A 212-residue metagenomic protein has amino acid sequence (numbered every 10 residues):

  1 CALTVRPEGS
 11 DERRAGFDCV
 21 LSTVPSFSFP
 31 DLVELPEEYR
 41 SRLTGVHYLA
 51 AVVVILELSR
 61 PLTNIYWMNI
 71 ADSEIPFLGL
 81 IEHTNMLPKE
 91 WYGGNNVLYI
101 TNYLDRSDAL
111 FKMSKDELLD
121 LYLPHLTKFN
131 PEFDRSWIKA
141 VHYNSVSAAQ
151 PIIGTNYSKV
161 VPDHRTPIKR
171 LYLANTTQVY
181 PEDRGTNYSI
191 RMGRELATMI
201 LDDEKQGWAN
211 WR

Functional and structural regions predicted by a protein language model:
C1-K112, D116-F133, N144, V161-P162 (+1 more regions): Mid-domain catalytic core of redox enzymes that form a hydrophobic substrate pocket/lid adjacent to a catalytic redox
P30-V33, I153, D183-R184: Short glycine-/acidic-enriched loop or helix-start segments at secondary-structure transitions that form or flank
M86-G93, S145-L173, T177-Y180: FAD-binding beta-loop-beta segment adjacent to the flavin cofactor pocket
K128-E132, R170, E195: Short basic/hydrophobic patches in alpha-helices and adjacent helix-turn junctions that form amphipathic surface motifs
W137-A140: Short beta-strand elements
N156-S158, D202-R212: Amphipathic, soluble alpha/beta structural segments
T177-I200, E204: A conserved FAD-binding loop/helix module that cradles the flavin
